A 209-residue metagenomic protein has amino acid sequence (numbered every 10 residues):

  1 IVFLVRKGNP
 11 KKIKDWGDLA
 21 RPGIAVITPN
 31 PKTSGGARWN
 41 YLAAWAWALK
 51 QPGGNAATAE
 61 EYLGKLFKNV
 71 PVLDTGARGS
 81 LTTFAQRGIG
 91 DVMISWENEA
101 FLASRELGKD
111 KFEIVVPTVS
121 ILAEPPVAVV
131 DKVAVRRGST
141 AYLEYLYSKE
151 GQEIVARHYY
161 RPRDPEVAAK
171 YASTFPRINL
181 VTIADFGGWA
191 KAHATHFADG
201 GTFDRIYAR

Functional and structural regions predicted by a protein language model:
I1-L49: A conserved helix-loop-strand patch within extracytoplasmic ligand-binding domains of the periplasmic binding
V2-L4, E113, P126-A128: Residues embedded in well-ordered beta-strands
F3, G8-K11, P31-G36, N98-F101 (+3 more regions): Solvent-exposed loop/turn segments at secondary-structure junctions within structured extracellular/periplasmic domains
K7-P10, P31-R38, A57, T75 (+3 more regions): Soluble non-cytosolic domains of exported or imported proteins
G8-N9, R21-I24, A44-K50, K68 (+5 more regions): Sec-exported extracytoplasmic/periplasmic mature domains
K14, G35-W39, A43, T58-K65 (+8 more regions): Extracytoplasmic/secreted proteins, especially bacterial periplasmic and envelope-associated proteins
Q51-P117: Ligand-binding pocket segment of bilobal, Venus flytrap-like solute-binding proteins
K132-R209: Extracellular/periplasmic juxtamembrane helices and adjacent flexible linkers that interface with membrane partners
